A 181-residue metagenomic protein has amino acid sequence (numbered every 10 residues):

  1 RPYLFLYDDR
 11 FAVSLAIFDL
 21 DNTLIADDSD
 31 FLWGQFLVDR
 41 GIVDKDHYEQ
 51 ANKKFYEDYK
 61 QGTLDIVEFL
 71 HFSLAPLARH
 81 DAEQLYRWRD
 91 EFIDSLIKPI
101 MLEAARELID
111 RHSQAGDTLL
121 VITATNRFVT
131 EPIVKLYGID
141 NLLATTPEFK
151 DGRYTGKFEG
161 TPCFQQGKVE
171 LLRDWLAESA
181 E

Functional and structural regions predicted by a protein language model:
R1-A12: N-terminal amphipathic/basic-hydrophobic helices that include classical n-h-c signal peptides and signal-anchor
F11-Q61: Active-site neighborhood of HAD-like aspartate-dependent phosphohydrolases
D28, H80, G167: Conserved active-site and cofactor/substrate-binding residues in soluble primary-metabolism enzymes
D44-K45, I66, L119, N141: Residue-level detector of short coil/turn "hinge" positions at structural boundaries
Y56-A82, N141-P147: Short, compositionally biased "basic patch" segments
E68-A104: Metal-dependent phosphoesterase signature
R87, D94-L120, A124-E181: C-terminal cap/substrate-recognition subdomain and adjoining C-terminal extension of metal-dependent phosphatase-like
